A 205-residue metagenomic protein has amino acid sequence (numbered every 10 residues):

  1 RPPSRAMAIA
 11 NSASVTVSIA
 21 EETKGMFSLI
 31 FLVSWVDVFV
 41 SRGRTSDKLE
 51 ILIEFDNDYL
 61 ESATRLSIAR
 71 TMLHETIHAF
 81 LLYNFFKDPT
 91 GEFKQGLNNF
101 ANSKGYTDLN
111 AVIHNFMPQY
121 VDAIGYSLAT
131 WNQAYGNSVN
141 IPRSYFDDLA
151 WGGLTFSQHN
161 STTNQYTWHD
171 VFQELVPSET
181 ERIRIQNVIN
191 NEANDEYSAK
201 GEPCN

Functional and structural regions predicted by a protein language model:
R1, H78-L82, A150: General alpha-helical segment detector with a strong preference for membrane-spanning helices and helix-boundary regions
R1-D47: Auxiliary, metal-adjacent structural segments of Zn-dependent hydrolase domains
R5-A6, S67, K87: Sec-type signal peptide cleavage vicinity
V33-T71, L82: Active-site scaffold of zinc-dependent metalloenzymes
T76-T90: Catalytic Zn2+-binding segment of zinc metalloproteases
K94-N205: Active-site or metal-binding loop neighborhoods of secreted/extracellular toxin and effector enzymes
